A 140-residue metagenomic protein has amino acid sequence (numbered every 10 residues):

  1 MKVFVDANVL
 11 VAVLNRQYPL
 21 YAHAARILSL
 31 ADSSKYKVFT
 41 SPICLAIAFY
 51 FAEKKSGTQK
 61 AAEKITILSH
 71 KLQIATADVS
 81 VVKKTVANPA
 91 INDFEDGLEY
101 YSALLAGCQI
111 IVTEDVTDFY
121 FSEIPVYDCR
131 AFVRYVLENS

Functional and structural regions predicted by a protein language model:
M1-T40, E53-K60, V133-S140: Short, well-structured N-terminal submotif of metal-dependent ribonuclease cores
K2, K71, L104-S140: Acidic, PIN/NYN-like endoribonuclease modules and their adjacent C-terminal/linker elements
L10, L45, V82, F119 (+1 more regions): A generic structural signal for short hydrophobic patches within well-formed alpha-helices
L14, V86-P89, E123: Short, flexible helix/strand-to-coil boundary loops that buttress conserved ligand/catalytic motifs in alpha/beta
A25, I43-L45, Y50-Q73, D78-S80: Active-site-proximal, substrate-binding regions of enzyme catalytic domains and RNA-binding/basic surfaces
F39, A75, Y127: General small-molecule cofactor/ligand-binding pocket signal
T40-S41, T113: Short beta-strand segments at enzyme active-site cores
Q73-V116: Active-site neighborhoods of divalent-metal-dependent phosphate/nucleic-acid chemistry enzymes
